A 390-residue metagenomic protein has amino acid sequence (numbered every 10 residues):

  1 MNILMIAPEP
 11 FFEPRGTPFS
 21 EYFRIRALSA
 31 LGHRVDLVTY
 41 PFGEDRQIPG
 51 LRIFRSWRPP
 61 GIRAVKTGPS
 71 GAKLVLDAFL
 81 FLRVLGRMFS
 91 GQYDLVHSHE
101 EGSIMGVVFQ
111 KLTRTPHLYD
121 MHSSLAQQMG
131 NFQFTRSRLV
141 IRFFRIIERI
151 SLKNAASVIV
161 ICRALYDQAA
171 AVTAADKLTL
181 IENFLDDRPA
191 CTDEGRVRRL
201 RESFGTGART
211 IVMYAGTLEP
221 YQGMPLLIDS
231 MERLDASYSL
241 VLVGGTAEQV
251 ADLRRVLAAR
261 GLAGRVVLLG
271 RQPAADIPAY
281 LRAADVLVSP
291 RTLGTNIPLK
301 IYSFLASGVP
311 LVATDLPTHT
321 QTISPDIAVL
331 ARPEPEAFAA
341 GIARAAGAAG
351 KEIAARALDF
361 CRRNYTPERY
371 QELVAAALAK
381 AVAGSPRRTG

Functional and structural regions predicted by a protein language model:
M1-D45, L226-L234, L316, G390: N-terminal subdomain of nucleotide-sugar transferases
L4, T206-Q222, I228-M231: Conserved donor-binding/catalytic core segment of Leloir-type glycosyltransferases
F23, L82-F89, I104, V108-L112 (+3 more regions): Membrane-proximal helix-turn-helix segments that form the acceptor-binding/catalytic region of lipid-linked
A156, R265, A279-N296, V309: Acidic donor-binding loop of glycosyltransferase active sites
A164, F184: Carbohydrate-associated surface elements
A251-A275: Nucleotide-activated donor-binding/catalytic signature segment of Leloir-type glycosyltransferases, i.e., the conserved
P325-E336, A343-A349: Conserved acidic donor-binding segment of nucleotide-sugar-dependent glycosyltransferases
G347, K351-A379: A charged, aromatic-enriched C-terminal amphipathic alpha-helix characteristic of glycosyltransferases across folds
